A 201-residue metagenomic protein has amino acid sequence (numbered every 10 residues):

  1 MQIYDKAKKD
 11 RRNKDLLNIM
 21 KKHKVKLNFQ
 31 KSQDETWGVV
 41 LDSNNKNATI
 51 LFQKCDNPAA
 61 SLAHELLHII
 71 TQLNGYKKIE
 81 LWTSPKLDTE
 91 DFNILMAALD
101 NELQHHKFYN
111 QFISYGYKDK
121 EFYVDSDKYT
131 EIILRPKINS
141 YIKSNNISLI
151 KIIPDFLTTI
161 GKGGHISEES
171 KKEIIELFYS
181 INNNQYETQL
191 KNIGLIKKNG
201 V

Functional and structural regions predicted by a protein language model:
M1-L17, P58, L87-N93, Y115 (+3 more regions): Short, structured coil/loop segments at alpha-helix boundaries
M1-N45, C55, I94-E102, H106-E121: Auxiliary, metal-adjacent structural segments of Zn-dependent hydrolase domains
K46-L62: Short pre-active-site segment immediately N-terminal to the catalytic Zn-binding motif
A60, T71-H106, G194-V201: Post-HEXXH active-site segment of zinc metalloproteases
H64, H68: Histidine-centered divalent metal-coordination motifs
T71-G75, F112-Y117, G161-K162: Hydrophobic/aromatic-lined pockets within catalytic cores
I79-W82, E90, A97-A98, E102-S144: Active-site-proximal or metal-binding-adjacent scaffold patches in catalytic folds
S126-V201: Pan-zinc metallopeptidase signature
